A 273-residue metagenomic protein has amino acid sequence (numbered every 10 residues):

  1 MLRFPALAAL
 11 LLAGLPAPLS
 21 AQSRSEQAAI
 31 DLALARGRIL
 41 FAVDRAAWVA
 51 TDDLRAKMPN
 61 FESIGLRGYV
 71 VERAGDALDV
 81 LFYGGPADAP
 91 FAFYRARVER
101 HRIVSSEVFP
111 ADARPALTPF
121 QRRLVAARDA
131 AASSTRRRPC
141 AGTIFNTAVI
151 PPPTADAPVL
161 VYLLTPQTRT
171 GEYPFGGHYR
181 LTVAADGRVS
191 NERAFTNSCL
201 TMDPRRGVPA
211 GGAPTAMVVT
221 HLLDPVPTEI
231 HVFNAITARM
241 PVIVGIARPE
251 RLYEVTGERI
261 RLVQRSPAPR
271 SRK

Functional and structural regions predicted by a protein language model:
M1-A8: Bacterial N-terminal signal peptides that target proteins for export
A17-A21: Sec/Tat signal peptide C-region and signal peptidase I cleavage site
Q22-G212, L222-K273: N-terminal beta-strand/alpha-helix entry module and adjacent surface of metal-dependent catalytic domains
M217: Divalent metal-coordination and catalytic microenvironments
